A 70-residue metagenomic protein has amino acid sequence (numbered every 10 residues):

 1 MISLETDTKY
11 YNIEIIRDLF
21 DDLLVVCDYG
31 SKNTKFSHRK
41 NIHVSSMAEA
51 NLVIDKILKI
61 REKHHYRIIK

Functional and structural regions predicted by a protein language model:
M1-D7, F36, M47: Negatively charged, low-complexity tracts enriched in Asp/Glu with abundant Ser/Thr
E5, L24-V25, A48, K59: Compositionally biased amphipathic helical and low-complexity segments enriched in hydrophobic
E14-K40, K63: Short aromatic-glycine-(Arg/Gly/Cys) micro-motifs in beta-strand/loop hairpins
K35-H38, S45-K63: A short, charged, amphipathic alpha-helix used as a generic interaction element across diverse proteins
